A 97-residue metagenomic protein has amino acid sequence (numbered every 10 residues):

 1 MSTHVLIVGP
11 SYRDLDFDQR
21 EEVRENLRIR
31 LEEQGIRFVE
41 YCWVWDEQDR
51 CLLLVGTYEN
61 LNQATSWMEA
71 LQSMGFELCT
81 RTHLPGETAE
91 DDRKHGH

Functional and structural regions predicted by a protein language model:
M1-H97: Acidic/polar low-complexity segments and flexible, solvent-exposed patches
